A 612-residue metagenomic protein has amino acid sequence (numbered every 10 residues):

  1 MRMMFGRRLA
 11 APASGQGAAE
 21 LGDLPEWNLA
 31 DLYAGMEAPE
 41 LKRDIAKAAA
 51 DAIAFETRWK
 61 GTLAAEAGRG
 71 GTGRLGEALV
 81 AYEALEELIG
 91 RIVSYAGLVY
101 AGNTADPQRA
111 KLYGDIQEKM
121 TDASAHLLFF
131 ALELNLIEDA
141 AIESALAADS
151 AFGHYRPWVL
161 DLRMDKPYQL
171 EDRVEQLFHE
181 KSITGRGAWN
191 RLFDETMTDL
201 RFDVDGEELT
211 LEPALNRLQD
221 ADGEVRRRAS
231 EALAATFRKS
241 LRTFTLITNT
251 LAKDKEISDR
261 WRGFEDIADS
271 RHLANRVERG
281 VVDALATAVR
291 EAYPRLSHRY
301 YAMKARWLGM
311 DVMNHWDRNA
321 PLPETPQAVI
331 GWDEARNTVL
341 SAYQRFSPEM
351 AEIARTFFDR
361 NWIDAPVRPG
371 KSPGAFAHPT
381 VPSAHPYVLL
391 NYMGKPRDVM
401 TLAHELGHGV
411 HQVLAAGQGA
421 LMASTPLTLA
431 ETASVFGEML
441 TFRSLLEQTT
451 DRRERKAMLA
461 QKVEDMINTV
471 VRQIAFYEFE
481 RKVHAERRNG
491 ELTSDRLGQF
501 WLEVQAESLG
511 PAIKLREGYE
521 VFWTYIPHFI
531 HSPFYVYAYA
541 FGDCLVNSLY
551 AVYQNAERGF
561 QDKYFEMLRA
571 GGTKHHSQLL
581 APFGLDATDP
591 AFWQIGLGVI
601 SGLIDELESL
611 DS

Functional and structural regions predicted by a protein language model:
M1-T325, R336, L610-S612: A well-structured
E20-D23, A30, M36-E37, F130 (+14 more regions): C-terminal, non-catalytic "cap/extension" segments appended to globular domains
A38-L41, G68-G71, E175, H179 (+23 more regions): Hydrophobic alpha-helical scaffolding
L134, E138, F346-M350, A457: A sensor for short, sequence-defined functional sites
D205-Q219, S258, N319-A403, G407-Q412: Active-site-adjacent "gating/activation" loops or surface patches in catalytic cores
A384-L390, A415-T425, E454-A460, F522-P527: Acidic/His metal-coordination segments adjacent to aromatic residues that form catalytic metal sites in metalloenzymes
L406, L429-R443, G542-D543: An active-site-proximal "capping" alpha-helix that borders the catalytic cofactor pocket
G407-L421, L440: Catalytic Zn2+-binding segment of zinc metalloproteases
